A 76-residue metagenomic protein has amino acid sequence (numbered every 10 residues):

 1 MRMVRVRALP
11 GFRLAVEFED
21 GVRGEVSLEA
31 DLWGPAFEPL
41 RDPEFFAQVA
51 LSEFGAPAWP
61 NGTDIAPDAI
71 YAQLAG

Functional and structural regions predicted by a protein language model:
M1-G76: Motif-centric detector for short Cys/His coordination patterns
